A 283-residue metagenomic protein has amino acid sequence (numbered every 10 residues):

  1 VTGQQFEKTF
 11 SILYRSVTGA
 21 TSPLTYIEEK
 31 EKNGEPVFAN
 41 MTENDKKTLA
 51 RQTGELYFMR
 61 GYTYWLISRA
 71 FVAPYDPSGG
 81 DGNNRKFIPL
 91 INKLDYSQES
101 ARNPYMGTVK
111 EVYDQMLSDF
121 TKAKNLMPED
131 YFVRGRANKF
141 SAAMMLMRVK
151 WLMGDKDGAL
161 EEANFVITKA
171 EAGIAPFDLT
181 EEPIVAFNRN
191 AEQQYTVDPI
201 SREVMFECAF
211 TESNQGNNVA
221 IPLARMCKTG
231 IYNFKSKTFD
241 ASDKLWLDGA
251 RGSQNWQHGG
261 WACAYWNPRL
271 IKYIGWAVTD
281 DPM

Functional and structural regions predicted by a protein language model:
V1-V72, N103, G107-K110, K122-E129: Conserved, well-structured interaction surfaces
G54-Y96: Extended ligand-binding groove/face enriched in aromatic
Y57-R60, A143-K150, E162: TPR/Sel1-like alpha-solenoid repeat signature
T63-P74, L152, A170-L179: Secretory-pathway/luminal and periplasmic proteins that interact with or process carbohydrate-rich
F87, L160-M283: Hydrophobic-face positions in mid-chain alpha helices that act as interaction patches
